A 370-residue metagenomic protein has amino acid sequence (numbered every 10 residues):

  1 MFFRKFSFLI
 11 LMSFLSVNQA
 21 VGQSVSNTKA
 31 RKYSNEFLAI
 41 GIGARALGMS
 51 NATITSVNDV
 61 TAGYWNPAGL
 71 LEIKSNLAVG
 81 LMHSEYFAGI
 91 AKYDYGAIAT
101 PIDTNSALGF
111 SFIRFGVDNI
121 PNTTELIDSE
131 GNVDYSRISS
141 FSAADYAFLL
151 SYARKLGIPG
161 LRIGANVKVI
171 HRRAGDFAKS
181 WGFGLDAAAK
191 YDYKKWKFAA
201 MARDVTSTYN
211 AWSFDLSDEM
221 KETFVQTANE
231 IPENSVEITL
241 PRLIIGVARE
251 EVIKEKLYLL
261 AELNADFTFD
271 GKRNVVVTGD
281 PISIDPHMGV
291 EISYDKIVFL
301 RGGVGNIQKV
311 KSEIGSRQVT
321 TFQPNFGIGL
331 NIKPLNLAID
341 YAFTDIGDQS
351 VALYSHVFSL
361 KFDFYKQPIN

Functional and structural regions predicted by a protein language model:
M1-V25, V290: Bacterial Sec-dependent N-terminal signal peptides
Q23-N370: Subset of outer-membrane beta-barrel
